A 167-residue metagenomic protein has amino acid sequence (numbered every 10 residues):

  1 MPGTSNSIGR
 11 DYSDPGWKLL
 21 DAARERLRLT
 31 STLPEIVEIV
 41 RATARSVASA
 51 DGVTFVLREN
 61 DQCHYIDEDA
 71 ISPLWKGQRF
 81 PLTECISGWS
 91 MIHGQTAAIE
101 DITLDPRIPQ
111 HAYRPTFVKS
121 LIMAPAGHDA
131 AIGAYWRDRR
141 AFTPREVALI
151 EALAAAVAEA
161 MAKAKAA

Functional and structural regions predicted by a protein language model:
M1-E35, S46, A160-A167: Signal-transmission linkers at sensory-effector interfaces
R24-L29, V40-S49, T54-L57, M91 (+1 more regions): Short regulatory alpha-helical segment in sensory/regulatory domains of signaling proteins that mediates
E35-I39, L82: Short, conserved clusters of charged catalytic residues that mark active-site and nucleotide-handling motifs
A42, V53-Q78: GAF sensory/regulatory domain recognition with acknowledged cross-activation on helical regulatory dimers
R58, P73-H111, I122, G133: Regulatory sensory and allosteric helical modules in signal-transduction proteins and certain transcription factors
I71, A130-A141: Short beta-strand-to-loop transition segments that serve as allosteric relay/switch motifs in sensory/regulatory domains
T116-A130, A134: A short, aliphatic-rich beta-strand micro-motif
F142-A162: Amphipathic alpha-helical "output/dimerization" segments
